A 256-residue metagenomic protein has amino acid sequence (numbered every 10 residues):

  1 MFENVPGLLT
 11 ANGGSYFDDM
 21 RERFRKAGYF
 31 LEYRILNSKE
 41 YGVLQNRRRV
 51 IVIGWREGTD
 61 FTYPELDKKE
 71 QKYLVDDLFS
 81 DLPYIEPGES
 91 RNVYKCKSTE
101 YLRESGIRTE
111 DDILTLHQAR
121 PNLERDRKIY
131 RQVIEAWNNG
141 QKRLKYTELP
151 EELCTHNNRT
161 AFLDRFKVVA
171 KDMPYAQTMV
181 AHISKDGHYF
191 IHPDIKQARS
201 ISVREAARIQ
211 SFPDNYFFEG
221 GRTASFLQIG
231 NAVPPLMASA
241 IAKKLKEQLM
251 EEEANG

Functional and structural regions predicted by a protein language model:
M1-H156: Class I S-adenosyl-L-methionine
E100-G256: C-terminal target-recognition/interaction regions appended to catalytic cores
